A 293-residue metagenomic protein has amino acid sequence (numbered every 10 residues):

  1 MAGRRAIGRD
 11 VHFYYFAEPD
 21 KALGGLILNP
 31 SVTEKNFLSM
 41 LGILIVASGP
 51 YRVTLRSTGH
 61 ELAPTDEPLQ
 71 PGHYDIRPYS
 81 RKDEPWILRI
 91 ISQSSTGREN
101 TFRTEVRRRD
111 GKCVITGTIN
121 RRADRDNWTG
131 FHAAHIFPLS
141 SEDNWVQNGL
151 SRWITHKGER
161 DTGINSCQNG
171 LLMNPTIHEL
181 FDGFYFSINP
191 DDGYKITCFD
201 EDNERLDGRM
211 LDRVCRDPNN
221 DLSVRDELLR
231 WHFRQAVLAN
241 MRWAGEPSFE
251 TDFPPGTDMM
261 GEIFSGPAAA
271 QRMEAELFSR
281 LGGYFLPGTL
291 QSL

Functional and structural regions predicted by a protein language model:
M1-F131, P138-D143, Y185-L293: Mixed-charge, low-complexity interaction segments
V106, R121, K157-N189: Short Cys/His-centered divalent metal-binding micro-motifs
D126-H135, R160-C167: Glycine-rich, flexible loop segments associated with nucleotide phosphate handling
H135-E142, G170-T176: A short, hydrophobic secondary-structure junction motif
W145-G163: Surface-exposed acidic, glycine/proline-enriched linker/cap segments that occur as 15-30-residue helix-coil
